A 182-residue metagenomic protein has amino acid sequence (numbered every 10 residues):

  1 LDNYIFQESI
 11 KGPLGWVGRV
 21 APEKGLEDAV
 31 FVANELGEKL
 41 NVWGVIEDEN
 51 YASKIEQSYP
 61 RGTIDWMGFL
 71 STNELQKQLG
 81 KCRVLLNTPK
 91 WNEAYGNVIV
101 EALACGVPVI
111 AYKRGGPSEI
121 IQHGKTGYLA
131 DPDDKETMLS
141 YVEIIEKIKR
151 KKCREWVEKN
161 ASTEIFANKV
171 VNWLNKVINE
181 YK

Functional and structural regions predicted by a protein language model:
L1-W43: Conserved donor-binding/catalytic core segment of Leloir-type glycosyltransferases
K24, K90-G96, S118-E119: Nucleotide-sugar-dependent
G44, A52-N73, K77: Nucleotide-activated donor-binding/catalytic signature segment of Leloir-type glycosyltransferases, i.e., the conserved
R83, C105-G106: A short alpha->beta transition loop at the rim of the catalytic pocket in nucleotide-sugar-dependent
L85-N87: A short hydrophobic beta-strand element within the catalytic core of glycosyltransferases that build diverse glycans
P108-A111: Short hydrophobic beta-strand element within catalytic cores of glycosyltransferases and related nucleotide-activated
K113-G124, Y128-A130: Short acidic/histidine- and often glycine-rich active-site loop of Leloir-type glycosyltransferases that engages
T137, E143-K182: A charged, aromatic-enriched C-terminal amphipathic alpha-helix characteristic of glycosyltransferases across folds
